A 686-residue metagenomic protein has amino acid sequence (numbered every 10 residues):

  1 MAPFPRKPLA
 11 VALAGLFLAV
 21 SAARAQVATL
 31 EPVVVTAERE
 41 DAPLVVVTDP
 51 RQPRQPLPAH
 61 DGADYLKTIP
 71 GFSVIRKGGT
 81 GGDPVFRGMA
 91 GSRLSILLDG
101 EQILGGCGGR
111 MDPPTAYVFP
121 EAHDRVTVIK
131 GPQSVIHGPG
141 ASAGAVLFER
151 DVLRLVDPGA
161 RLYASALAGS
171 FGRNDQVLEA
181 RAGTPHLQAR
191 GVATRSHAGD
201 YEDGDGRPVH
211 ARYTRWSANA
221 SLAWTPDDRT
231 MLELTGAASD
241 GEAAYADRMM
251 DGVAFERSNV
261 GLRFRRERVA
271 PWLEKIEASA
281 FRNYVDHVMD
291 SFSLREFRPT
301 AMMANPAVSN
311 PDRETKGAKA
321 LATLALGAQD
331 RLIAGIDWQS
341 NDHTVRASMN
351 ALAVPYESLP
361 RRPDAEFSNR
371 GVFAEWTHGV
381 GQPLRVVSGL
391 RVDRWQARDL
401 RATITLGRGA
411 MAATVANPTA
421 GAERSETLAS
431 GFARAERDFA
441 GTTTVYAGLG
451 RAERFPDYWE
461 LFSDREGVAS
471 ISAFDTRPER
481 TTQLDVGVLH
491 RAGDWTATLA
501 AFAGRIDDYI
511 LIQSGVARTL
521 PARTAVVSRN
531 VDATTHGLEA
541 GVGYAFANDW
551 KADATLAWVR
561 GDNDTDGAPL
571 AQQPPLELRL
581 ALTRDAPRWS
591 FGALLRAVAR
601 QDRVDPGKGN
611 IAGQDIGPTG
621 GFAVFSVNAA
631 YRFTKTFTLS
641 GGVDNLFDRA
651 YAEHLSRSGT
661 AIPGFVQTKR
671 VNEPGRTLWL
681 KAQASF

Functional and structural regions predicted by a protein language model:
L30-Y65, D83, G91, N219: N-terminal periplasmic "start-of-domain" segments of outer-membrane beta-barrel proteins
P53, H60-L66, G82-V85, L94-L97 (+4 more regions): N-terminal periplasmic accessory domains that precede and gate Gram-negative outer-membrane beta-barrel machines
Q102-K130, V666: Short acidic/polar hinge/loop motifs at secondary-structure boundaries that mediate gating or recognition
G108, S134, L147-E149, L155 (+2 more regions): Periplasmic-side early beta-strands and strand-to-turn transitions of outer-membrane beta-barrels
A198, G204-D205, A211-Y213, R229-K275 (+2 more regions): Flexible loop and strand-edge segments within Gram-negative outer membrane beta-barrel domains
M249-V269, S309-T315, R361-N369, N417-R434 (+8 more regions): Outer-membrane beta-barrel signature, preferentially recognizing the C-terminal barrel domain of Gram-negative
G379-V386, R394-W395, T496, F502-I506 (+3 more regions): Gram-negative outer-membrane beta-barrel transporters
E453, R505-D507, A597-P606, A630-F686: C-terminal beta-signal and adjacent terminal beta-strands/loops of Gram-negative outer-membrane beta-barrel proteins
